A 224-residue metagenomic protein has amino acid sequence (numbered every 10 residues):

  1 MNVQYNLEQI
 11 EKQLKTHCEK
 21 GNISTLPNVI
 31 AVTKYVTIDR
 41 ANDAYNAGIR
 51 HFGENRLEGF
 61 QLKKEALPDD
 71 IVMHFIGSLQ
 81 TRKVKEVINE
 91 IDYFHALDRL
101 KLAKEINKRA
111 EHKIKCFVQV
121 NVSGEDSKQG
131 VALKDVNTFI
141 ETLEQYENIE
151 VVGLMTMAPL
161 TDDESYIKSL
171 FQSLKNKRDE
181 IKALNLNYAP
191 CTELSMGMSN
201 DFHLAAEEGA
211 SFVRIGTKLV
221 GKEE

Functional and structural regions predicted by a protein language model:
M1-N200, A206-E208: Conserved alpha/beta-domain cores
A210-E224: Gly/Pro- and small hydrophobic-enriched strand-loop and loop-to-helix capping segments that sit at the rims
